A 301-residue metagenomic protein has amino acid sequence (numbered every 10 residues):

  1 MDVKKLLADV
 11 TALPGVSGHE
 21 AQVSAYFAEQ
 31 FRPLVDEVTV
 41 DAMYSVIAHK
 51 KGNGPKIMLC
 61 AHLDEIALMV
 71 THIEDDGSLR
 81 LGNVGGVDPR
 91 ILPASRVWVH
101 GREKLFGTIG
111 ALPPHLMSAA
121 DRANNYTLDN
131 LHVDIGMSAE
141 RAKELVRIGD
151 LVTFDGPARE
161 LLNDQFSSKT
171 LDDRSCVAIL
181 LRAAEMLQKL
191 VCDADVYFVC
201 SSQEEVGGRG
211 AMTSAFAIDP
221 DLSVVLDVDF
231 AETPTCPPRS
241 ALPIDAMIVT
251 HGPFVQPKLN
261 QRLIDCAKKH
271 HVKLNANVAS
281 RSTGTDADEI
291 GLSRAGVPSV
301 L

Functional and structural regions predicted by a protein language model:
M1-L301: N-terminal hydrophobic/helix-forming segments and targeting peptides
